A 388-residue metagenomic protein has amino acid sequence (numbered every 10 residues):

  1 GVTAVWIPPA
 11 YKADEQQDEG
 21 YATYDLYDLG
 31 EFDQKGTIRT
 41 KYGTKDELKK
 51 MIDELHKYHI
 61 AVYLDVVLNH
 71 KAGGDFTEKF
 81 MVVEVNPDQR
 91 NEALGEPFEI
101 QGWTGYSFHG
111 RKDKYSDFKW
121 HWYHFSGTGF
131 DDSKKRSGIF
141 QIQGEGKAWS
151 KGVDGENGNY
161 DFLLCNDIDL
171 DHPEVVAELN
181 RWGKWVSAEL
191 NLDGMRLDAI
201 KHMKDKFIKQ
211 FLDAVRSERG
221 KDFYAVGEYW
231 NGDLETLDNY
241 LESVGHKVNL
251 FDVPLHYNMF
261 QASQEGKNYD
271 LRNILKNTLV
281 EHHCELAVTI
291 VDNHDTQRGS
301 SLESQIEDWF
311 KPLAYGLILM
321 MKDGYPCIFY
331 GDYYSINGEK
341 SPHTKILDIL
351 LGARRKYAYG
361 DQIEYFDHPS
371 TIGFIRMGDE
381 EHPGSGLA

Functional and structural regions predicted by a protein language model:
G1-N157, H202-G227: Acidic/aromatic-lined carbohydrate-recognition and catalytic surfaces of CAZymes acting on diverse glycans
P9, E15-Y21, I52-I60, V83-P87 (+2 more regions): Active-site-proximal helices and loops of the catalytic beta/alpha 8
T37-T44, D171-V175, I200, E307: Residue-level preference for long, well-ordered alpha-helices that form the structural scaffold of enzyme catalytic
H70-K71, H172, Q264: Flexible interhelical turns and helix-capping residues at alpha-helix boundaries within structured domains
D75, H172-P173, T344: Serine-centered coil/turn micro-motif
G129-K151, D161-L163, D323-H343: N-terminal short leaders/motifs
I139, Q143-L190, I200: Active-site-adjacent "subsite" loops/lids of carbohydrate-active enzymes
